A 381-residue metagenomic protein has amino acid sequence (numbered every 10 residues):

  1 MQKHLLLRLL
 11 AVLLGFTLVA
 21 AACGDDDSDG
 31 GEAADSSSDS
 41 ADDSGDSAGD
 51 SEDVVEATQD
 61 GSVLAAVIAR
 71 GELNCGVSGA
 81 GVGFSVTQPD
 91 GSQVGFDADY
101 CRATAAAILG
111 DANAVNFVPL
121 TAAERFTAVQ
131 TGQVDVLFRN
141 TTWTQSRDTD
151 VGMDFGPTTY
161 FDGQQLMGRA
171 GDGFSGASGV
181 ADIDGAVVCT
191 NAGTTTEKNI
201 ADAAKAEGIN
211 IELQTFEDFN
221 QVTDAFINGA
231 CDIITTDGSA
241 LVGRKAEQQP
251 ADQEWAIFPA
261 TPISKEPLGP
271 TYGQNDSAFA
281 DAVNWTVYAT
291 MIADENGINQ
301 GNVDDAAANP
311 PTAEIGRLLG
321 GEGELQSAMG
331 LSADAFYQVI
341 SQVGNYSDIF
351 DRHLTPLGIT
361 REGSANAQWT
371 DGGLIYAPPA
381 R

Functional and structural regions predicted by a protein language model:
T17-A22: C-terminal motif of bacterial Sec signal peptides marking the signal peptidase cleavage site
G24-A34, G45-D46: Bacterial lipoprotein signal-peptidase II cleavage site
G49-A57, A106, A170-F174, V187 (+4 more regions): Extended ligand-binding regions for polar small-molecule ligands
V55-L137, Q368, G372: Extracytoplasmic small-molecule ligand-binding "clamshell" domains of the periplasmic binding protein/Venus flytrap
D60, V115-T127, S175-G176, L213-N228: Short helix-initiation/N-cap motifs at beta->coil->alpha
N74-G83, Q93-L109, T142, D162-T223 (+1 more regions): Bilobed "Venus flytrap"/periplasmic-binding protein-like clamshell domains and structurally analogous long
R102, A106, G110, A114-D182 (+2 more regions): Acidic, polar ligand-binding/catalytic clefts
T104, V129-Q130, I183, F226-I227 (+2 more regions): Hydrophobic residues within well-ordered alpha-helices
